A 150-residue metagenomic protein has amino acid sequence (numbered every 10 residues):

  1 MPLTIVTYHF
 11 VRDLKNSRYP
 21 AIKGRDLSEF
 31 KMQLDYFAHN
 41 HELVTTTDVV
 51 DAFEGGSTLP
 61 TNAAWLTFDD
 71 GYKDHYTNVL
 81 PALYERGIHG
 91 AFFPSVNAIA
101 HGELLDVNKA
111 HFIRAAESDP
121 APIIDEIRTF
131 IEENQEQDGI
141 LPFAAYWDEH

Functional and structural regions predicted by a protein language model:
L3-I5, A63-W65, H89-A91: Structural preference for beta-strand elements that scaffold enzyme active sites
V6, F37, D69, L83 (+1 more regions): Conserved, mostly hydrophobic/aromatic
F10-D13, V49-D51, G71-K73, N97-A100: Short, solvent-exposed loop/turn segments at secondary-structure junctions
R12-D26: Acidic/histidine-rich helix-loop elements that form or flank divalent-metal/phosphate-binding sites at the catalytic
I22-T58: C-terminal domain-boundary segment and adjacent tail
T67, H75-V79: Membrane-embedded segments
N78-V96: A short alpha/beta connector and helix-capping loop motif
E103-H150: Extended, charge-rich helix/loop segments that form flexible, surface "patches" used to engage negatively charged
